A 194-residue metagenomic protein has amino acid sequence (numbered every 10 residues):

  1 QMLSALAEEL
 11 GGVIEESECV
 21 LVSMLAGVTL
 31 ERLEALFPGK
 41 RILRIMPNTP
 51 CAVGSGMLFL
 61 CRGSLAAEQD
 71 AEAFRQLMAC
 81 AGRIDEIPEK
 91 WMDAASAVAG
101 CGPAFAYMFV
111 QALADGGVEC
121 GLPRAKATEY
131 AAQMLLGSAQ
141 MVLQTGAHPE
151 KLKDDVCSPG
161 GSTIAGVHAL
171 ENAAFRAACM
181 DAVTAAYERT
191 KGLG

Functional and structural regions predicted by a protein language model:
Q1-L60: Rossmann-like NAD(P)(H) cofactor-binding subdomain of soluble oxidoreductases
M2, T29-R32, F105, L113 (+4 more regions): Hydrophobic alpha-helical segments typical of transmembrane helices and their membrane-interface/capping positions
R32-R41, M57-A95, Y107-Q144, R189: Internal alpha-helical scaffold of NAD(P)-dependent oxidoreductase catalytic cores
I42, M92-A97, P149-D154: Short pre-catalytic strand/loop immediately N-terminal to key active-site residues, enriched for Gly-Thr
M46-C51, S96-A106: Glycine/serine-rich anion-binding loops at beta->alpha junctions that coordinate negatively charged ligand groups
A132-G194: NAD(P)-dependent Rossmann-like dehydrogenase/reductase catalytic/cofactor-binding core
